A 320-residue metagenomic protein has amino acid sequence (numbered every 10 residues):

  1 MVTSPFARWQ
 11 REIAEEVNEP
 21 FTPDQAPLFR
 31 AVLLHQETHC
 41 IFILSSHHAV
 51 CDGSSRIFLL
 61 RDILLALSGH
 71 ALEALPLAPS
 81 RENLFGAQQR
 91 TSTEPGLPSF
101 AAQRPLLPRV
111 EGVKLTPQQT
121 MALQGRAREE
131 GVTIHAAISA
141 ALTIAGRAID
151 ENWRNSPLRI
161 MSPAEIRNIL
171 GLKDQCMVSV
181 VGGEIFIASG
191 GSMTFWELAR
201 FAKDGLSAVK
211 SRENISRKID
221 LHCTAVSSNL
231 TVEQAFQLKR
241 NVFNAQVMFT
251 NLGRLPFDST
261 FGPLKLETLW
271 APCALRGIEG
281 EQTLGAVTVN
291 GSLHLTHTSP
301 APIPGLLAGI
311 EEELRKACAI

Functional and structural regions predicted by a protein language model:
M1-S54, R61, L65-S68: Acyl-thioester-dependent condensation/acyltransferase catalytic cores
S4-F29, A148-I320: Acyl-thioester-dependent acyl-group transfer interface
E12-I13, F42-S46, S55-L67, Q119-A127 (+4 more regions): Structural preference for long, well-ordered alpha-helical segments in enzyme cores
Q25-I43, Q103-R167, G291-H294: Gly/Ser/Thr-rich phosphate-binding loops and adjoining beta-strand/alpha-helix segments that form adenosine-phosphate
T38, V50-G125, E313-I320: Non-catalytic, low-complexity flexible loops and terminal extensions
S46, K114, H297, A301: Conserved residues at beta->alpha junctions
A49, D62-H70, G205, V209-R212 (+1 more regions): Phosphate/oxyanion-binding loops and surfaces in catalytic or ligand/nucleic-acid-binding neighborhoods
